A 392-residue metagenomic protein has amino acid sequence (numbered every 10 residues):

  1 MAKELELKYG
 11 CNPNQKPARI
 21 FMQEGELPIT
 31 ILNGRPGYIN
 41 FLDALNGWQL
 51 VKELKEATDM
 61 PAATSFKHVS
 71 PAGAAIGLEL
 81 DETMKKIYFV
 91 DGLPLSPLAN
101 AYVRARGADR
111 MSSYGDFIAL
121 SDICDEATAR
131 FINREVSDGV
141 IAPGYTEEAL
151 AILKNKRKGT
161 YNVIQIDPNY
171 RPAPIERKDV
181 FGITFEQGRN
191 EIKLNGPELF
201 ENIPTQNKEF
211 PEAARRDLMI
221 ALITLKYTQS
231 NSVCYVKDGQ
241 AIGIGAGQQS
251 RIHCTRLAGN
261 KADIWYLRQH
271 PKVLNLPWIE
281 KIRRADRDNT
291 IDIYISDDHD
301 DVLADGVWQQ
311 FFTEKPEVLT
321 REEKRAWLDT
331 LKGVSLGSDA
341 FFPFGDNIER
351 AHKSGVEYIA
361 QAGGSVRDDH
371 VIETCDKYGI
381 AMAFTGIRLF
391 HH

Functional and structural regions predicted by a protein language model:
M1-E198, A214-S232: Active-site loops and adjacent core secondary-structure elements that bind or stabilize anionic groups
Q23-R35, A108-Y114, Q187-Q206, A285-V307 (+2 more regions): Gly-rich Lys/Arg/Thr-decorated short loops/hinges at beta-loop-alpha junctions or inter-strand turns that position
A57-S65, V163-I166, S230-K237, L267-W278 (+1 more regions): Flexible, glycine/charged-enriched surface loops at secondary-structure junctions
A57-T58, R110-S113, K226-T228, L328-L331 (+2 more regions): A structural signal for short secondary-structure junctions
S70, C124, K237-Q240, F342 (+1 more regions): Active-site-proximal loop/turn and secondary-structure-junction residues that shape catalytic pockets, frequently
A72-R110, I242-F341: Glycine- and Gly-Pro-enriched alpha-helical subdomains that act as flexible, kink-prone "lid/hinge" or packing modules
D116, L120-S121, R134-I164, N169-R171 (+5 more regions): C-terminal binding/interaction regions
P174-F210, R268-N289: Substrate-contacting helices/loops that form the catalytic groove of nucleic-acid and nucleotide-polymer processing
